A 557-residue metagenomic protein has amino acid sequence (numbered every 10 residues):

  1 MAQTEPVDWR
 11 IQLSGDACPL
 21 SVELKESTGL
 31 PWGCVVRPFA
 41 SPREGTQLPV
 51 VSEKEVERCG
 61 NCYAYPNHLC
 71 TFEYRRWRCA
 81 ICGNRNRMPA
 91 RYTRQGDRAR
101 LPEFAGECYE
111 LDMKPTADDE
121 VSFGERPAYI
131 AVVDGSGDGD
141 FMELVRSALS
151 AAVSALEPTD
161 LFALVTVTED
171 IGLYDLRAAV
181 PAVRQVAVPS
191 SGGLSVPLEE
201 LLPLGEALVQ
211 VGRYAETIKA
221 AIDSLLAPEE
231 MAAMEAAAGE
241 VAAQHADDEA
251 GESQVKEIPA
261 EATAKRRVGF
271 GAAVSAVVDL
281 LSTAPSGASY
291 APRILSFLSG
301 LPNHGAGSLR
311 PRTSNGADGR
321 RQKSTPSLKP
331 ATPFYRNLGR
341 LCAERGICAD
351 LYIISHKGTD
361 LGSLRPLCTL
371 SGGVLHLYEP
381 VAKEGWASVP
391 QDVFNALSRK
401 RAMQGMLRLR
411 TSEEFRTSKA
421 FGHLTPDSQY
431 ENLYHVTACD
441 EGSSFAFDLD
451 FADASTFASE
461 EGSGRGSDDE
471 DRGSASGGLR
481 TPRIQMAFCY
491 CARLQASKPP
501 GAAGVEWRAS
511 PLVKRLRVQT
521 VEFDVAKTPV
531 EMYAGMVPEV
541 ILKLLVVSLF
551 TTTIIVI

Functional and structural regions predicted by a protein language model:
M1-I557: Extended acidic, low-complexity intrinsically disordered regions
